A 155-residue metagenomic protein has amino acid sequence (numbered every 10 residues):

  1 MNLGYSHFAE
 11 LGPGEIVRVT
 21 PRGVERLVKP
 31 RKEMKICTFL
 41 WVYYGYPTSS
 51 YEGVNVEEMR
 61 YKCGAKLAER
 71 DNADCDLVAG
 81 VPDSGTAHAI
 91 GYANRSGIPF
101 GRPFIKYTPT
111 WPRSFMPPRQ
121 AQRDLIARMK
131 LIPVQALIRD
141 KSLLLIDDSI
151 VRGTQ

Functional and structural regions predicted by a protein language model:
M1-Q155: PRPP-associated nucleotide enzymes
